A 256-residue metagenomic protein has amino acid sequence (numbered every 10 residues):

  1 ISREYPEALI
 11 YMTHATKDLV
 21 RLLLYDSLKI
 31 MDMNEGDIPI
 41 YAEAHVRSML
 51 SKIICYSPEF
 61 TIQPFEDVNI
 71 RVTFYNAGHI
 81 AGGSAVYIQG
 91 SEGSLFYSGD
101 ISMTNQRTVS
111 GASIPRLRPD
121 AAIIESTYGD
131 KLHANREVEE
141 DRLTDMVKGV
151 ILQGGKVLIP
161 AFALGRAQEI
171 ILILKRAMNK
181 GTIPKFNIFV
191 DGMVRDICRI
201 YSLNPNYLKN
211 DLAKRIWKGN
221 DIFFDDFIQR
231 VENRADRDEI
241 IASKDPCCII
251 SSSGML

Functional and structural regions predicted by a protein language model:
I1-E169, K175-T182, N187: His/Asp/Glu-rich metal-coordinating catalytic cores of metallo-dependent phosphodiesterases/hydrolases acting on
T144-L256: Hard-cation-handling environments
